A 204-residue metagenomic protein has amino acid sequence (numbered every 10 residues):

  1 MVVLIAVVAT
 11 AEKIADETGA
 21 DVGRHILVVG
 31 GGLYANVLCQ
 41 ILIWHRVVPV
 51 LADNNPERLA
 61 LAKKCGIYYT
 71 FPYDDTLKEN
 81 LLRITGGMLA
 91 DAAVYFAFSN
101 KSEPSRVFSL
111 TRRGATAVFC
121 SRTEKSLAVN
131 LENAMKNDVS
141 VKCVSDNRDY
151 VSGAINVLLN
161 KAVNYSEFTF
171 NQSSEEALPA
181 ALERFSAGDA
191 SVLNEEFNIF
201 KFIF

Functional and structural regions predicted by a protein language model:
M1-D75: Mid-domain Rossmann-like dinucleotide-binding core that forms the NAD(H)/NADP(H) cofactor-binding site
V8, E12-A15, C39, F108 (+2 more regions): Predominant activation on well-ordered alpha-helical scaffold segments within soluble catalytic domains
T18, A60, Y68-S140, I203: Glycine-rich cofactor phosphate-binding loops and adjacent beta1-alpha1 units of small-molecule cofactor enzyme domains
L27, V50, T116-F119, K142: Structural detector of well-ordered beta-strand residues that form the stable sheet scaffold of enzyme domains
D53-N54, F96, S145: N-terminal Rossmann-fold cofactor-binding loop
N55, T123, N147: Residues in the short beta-alpha loop(s) of Rossmann-like NAD(P)-binding domains
S105-R106, R148-F204: C-terminal hydrophobic helical "lid"/dimerization subdomain of Rossmann-like NAD(P)H-dependent oxidoreductases
